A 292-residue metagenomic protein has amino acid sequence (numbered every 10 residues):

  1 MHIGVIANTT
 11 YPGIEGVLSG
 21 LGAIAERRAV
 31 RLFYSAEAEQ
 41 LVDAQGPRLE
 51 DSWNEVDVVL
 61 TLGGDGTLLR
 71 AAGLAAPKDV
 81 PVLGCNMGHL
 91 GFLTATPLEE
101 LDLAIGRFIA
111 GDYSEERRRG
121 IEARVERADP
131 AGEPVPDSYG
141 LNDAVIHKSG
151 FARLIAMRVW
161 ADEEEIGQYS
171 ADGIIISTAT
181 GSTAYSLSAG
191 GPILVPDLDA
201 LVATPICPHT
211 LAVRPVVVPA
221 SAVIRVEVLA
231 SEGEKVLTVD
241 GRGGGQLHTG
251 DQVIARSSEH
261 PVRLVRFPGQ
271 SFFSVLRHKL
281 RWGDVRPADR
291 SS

Functional and structural regions predicted by a protein language model:
M1-V58, E99-S114, V125-S138: ATP/NTP phosphate-donor binding region
I14-E15, G66-A71, S182-S188: Short glycine/serine/threonine-rich phosphate/pyrophosphate-binding segments that cradle anionic phosphate groups
D57, T61-D65, A72-L74: N-terminal glycine-rich "phosphate-gripper" loop used for MgATP/nucleotide binding and carboxylate activation
K78-A95: Short, acidic/small-residue loops that bind anionic groups at enzyme active sites
L90-D172: Catalytic core of DAGKc-family lipid kinases
I146, D162-E165, A212-S292: ATP/nucleoside-binding phosphotransfer catalytic cores, i.e., glycine-rich phosphate-binding loops
V159, G181, L237: Short aromatic-centered micro-motifs
E164-A212: Gly/Ser/Thr-rich active-site loops/lids in small-molecule metabolic enzymes that frequently grip phosphoryl groups
